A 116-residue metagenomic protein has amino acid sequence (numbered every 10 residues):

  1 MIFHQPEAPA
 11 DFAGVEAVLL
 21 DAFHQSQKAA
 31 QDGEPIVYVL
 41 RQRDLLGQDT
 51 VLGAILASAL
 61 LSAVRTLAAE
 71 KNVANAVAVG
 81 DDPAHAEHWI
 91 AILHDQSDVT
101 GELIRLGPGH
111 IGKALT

Functional and structural regions predicted by a protein language model:
M1-A84, H88-Q96: Rossmann-like short-chain dehydrogenase/reductase
P83-T116: C-terminal substrate-recognition "lid" of short-chain dehydrogenase/reductases
